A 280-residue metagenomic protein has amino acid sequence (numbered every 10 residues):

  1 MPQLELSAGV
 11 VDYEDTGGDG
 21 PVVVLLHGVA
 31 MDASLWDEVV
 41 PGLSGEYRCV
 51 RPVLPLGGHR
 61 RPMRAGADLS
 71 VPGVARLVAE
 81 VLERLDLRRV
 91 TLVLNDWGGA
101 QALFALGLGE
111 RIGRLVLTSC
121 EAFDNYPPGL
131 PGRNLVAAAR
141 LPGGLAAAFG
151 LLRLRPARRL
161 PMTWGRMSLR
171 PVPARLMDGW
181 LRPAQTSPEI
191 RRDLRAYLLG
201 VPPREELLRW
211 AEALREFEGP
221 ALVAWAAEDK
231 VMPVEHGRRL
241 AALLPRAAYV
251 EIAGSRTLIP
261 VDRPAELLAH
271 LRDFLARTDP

Functional and structural regions predicted by a protein language model:
P2-L6: Short acidic-hydrophobic surface loop/beta-edge motif
S7-D15: A short loop-to-beta-strand scaffold at the N-terminal edge of the catalytic core in hydrolase folds
G9, V29-A30, V50, P55-R88 (+5 more regions): Flexible "cap/lid" subdomain of the alpha/beta-hydrolase fold that forms the substrate-access gate
D15-R61: Conserved HGGG/HGGXW glycine-rich cap/lid loop of the alpha/beta-hydrolase fold
D37, L103-F104, L268: Short, hydrophobic alpha-helix immediately C-terminal to the catalytic nucleophile
L94, G98: Gly/Ala-rich beta-loop-alpha elbow adjacent to hydrolase catalytic centers
R246-P280: Catalytic active-site module of serine/aspartate enzymes centered on a nucleophile-bearing elbow/loop
